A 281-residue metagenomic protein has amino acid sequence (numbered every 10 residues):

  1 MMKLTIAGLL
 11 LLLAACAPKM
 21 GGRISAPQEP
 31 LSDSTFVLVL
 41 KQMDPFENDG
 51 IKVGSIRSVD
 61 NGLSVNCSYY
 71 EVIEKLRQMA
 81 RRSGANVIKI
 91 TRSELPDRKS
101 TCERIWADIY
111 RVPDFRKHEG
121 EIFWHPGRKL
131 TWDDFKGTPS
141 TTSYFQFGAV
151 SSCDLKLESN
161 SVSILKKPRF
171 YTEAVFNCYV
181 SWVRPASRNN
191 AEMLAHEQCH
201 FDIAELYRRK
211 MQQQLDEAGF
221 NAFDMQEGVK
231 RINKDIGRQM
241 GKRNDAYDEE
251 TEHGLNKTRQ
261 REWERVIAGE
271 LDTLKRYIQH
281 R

Functional and structural regions predicted by a protein language model:
M2-L9, H196: Sec-dependent signal peptide recognition, specifically the positively charged N-region followed immediately by
L13-A15: C-terminal motif of bacterial Sec signal peptides marking the signal peptidase cleavage site
A17-K19: Bacterial signal peptide processing site
G21-S58: Compositionally biased P/S/T/G-rich terminal and signal peptide-adjacent segments that lie outside catalytic cores
I51-S93: Short, well-ordered alpha-helical segments
V87, K167, V175-Q212: Mid-length scaffold segments of soluble, non-membrane domains
I105-T131: Pro/Ala/Gly-rich low-complexity, hydrophilic intrinsically disordered segments
I122-P185, N221-R281: Metalloprotease/metallohydrolase-associated module, dominated by Zn2+-dependent proteases
